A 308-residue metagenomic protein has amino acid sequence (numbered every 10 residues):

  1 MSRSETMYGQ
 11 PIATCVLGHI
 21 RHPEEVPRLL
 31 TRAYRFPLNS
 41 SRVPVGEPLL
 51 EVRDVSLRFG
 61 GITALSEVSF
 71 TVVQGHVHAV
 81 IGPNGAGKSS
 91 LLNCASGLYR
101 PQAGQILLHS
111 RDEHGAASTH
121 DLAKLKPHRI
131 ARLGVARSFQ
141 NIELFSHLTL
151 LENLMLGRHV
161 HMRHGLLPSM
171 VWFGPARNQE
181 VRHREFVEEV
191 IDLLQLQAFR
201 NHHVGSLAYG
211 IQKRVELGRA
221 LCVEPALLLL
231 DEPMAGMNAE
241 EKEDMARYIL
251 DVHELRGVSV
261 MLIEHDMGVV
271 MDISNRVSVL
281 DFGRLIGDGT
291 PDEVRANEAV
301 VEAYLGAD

Functional and structural regions predicted by a protein language model:
P11: Cationic, low-complexity basic patches in intrinsically disordered or flexible, solvent-exposed regions
G18, P23, P27-D308: Glycine-rich phosphate-binding loops of nucleotide-dependent enzymes
